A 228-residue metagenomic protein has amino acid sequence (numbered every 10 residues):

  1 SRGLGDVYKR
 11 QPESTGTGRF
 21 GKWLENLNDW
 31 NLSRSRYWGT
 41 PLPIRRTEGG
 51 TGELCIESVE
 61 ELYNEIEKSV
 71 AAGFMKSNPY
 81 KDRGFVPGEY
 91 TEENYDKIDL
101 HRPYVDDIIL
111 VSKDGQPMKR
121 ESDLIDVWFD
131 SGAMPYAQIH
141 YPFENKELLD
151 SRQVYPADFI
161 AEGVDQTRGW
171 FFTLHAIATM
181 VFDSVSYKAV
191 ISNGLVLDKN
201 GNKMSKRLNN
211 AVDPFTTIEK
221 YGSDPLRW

Functional and structural regions predicted by a protein language model:
R2-W228: Structured secondary-structure scaffolds
